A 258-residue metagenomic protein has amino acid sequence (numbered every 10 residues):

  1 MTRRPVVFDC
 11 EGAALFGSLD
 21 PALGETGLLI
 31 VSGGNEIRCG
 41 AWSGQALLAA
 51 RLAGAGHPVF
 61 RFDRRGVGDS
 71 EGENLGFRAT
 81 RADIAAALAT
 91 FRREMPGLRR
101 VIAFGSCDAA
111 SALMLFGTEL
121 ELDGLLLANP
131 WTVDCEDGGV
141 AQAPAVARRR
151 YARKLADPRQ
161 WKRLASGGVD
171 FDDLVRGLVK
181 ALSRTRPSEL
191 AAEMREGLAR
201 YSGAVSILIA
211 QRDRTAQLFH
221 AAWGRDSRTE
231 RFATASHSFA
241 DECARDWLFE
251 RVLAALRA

Functional and structural regions predicted by a protein language model:
M1-T26, D241: N-terminal cap/lid segment of alpha/beta-hydrolase-fold proteins
D9, A46-L48, A147-R148, A156-A258: Serine-hydrolase catalytic core
D20-D63: Short, surface-exposed "cap/lid" segments of acyl-processing enzymes
N35, R64-G68, T132, S236: Alpha/beta-hydrolase active-site loop signature
R65-M95, R100: Catalytic nucleophile-loop/oxyanion-hole region of alpha/beta-hydrolase and closely related hydrolase-like folds
I102, G124-L126: Residue in the alpha/beta-hydrolase core beta-strand immediately N-terminal to the catalytic nucleophile
A103-L115: Glycine-rich nucleophile elbow surrounding the catalytic serine of serine-hydrolase chemistry
D108, L126-G138: Active-site nucleophile loop of the alpha/beta-hydrolase fold
